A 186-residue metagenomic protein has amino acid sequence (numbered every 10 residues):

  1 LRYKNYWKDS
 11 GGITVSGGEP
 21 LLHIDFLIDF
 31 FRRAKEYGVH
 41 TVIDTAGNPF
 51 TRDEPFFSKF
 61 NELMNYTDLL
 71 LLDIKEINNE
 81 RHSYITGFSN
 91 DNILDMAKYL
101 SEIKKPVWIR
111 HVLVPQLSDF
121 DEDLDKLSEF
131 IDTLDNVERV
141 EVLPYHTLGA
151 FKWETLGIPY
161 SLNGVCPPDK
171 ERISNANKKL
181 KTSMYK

Functional and structural regions predicted by a protein language model:
R2-G12, G17, L21-L143, L148: Conserved AdoMet/S-adenosylmethionine-binding subsite of the radical SAM
E129, E138, E154-K179: A structural motif corresponding to the C-terminal lobe/cap of the Radical SAM core domain
T182-K186: Radical SAM enzyme core and accessory elements
